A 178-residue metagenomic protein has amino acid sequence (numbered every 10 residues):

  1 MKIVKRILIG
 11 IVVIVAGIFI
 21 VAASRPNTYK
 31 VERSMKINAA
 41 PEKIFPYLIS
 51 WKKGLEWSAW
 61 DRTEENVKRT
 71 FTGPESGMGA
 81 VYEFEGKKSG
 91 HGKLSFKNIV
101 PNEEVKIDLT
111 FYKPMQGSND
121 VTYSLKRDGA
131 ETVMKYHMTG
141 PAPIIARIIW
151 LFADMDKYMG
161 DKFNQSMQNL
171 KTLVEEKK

Functional and structural regions predicted by a protein language model:
K2-K68: Hydrophobic ligand-binding cavity/cleft-lining segments
I37, P41, Y47, S89-G90 (+2 more regions): Solvent-exposed, acidic/flexible segments
N38-E42, K97-E104, S124-V133, T172-K178: A short, structured loop/turn motif at beta-sheet edges
K43-G54, Y82, F96, I107 (+2 more regions): Hydrophobic pocket/interface hotspot
L48-S58, G86, M167, K171-K178: Sec/Tat-exported extracytoplasmic proteins
K52-K93, N102: Short beta-edge strand/loop motif at the mouth of beta-sheet-based domains
M78-G129: Structured, soluble extracytoplasmic/luminal domains of envelope-associated proteins
D108-N164, L170-T172: Beta-strand/loop substructures that line and gate deep hydrophobic ligand-binding cavities in soluble
